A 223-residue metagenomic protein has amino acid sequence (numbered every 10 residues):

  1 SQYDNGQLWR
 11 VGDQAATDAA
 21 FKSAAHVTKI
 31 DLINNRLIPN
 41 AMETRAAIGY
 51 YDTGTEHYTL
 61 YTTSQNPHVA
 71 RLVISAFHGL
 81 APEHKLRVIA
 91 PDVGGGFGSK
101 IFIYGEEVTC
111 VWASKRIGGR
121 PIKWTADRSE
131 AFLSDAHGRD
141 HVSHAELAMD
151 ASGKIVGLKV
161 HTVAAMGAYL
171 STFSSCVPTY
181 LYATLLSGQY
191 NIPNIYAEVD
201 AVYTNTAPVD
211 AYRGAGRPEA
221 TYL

Functional and structural regions predicted by a protein language model:
S1-L223: Structural alpha/beta core scaffold segments of enzyme domains
